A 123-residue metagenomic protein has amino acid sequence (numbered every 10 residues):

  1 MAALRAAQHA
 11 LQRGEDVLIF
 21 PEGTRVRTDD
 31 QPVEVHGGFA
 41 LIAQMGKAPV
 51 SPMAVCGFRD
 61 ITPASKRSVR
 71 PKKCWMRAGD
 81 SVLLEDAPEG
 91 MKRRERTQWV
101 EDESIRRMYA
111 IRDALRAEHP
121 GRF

Functional and structural regions predicted by a protein language model:
A2-F123: Non-catalytic C-terminal accessory region of glycerolipid acyltransferases and related lyso-lipid remodeling enzymes
